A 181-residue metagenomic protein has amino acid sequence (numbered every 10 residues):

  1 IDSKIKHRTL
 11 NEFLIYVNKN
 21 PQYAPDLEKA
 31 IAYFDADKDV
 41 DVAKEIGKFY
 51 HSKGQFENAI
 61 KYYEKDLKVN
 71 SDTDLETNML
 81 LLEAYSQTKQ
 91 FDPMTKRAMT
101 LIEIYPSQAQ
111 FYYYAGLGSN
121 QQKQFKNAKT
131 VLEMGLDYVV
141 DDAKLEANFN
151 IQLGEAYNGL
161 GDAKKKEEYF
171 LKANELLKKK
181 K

Functional and structural regions predicted by a protein language model:
I1-P106, Q110-N127, L132-G159, E175-K181: Alpha-solenoid helical repeat scaffolds
K166-K178: Eukaryotic acidic, Ser/Thr-rich intrinsically disordered low-complexity regions
